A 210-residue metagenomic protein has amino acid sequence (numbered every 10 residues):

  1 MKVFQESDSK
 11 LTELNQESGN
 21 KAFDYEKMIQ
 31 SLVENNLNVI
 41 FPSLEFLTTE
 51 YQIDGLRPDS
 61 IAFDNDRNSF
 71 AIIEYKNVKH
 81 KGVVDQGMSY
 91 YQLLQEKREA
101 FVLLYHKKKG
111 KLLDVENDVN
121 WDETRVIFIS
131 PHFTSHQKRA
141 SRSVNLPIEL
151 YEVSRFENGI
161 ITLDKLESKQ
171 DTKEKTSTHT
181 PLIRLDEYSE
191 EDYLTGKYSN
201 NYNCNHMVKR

Functional and structural regions predicted by a protein language model:
M1-R210: Charged, terminal alpha-helix-loop-beta segments that serve as non-catalytic nucleic-acid engagement and/or assembly
